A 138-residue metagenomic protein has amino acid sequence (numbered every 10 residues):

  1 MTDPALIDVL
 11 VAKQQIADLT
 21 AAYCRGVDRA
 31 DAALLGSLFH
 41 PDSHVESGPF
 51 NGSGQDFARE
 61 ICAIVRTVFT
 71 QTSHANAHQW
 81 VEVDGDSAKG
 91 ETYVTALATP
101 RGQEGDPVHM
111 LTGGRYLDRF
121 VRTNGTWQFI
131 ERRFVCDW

Functional and structural regions predicted by a protein language model:
M1-R25, R29, A33, S37: Short, low-complexity N-terminal intrinsically disordered segments enriched in polar/charged residues
Q14, T70-T72, H109-L111: Transmembrane beta-barrel outer-membrane domains
A32-L97: A solvent-exposed, acidic/Ser-Thr-rich amphipathic alpha-helical stretch
H74-A77, T112-Y116: Short beta-strand or tight-loop elements that sit immediately N-terminal to catalytic metal-binding acidic residues
K89-E91, G113-W138: Short beta-strand edge/turn micro-motifs at domain boundaries
A96-A98, V135-C136: Short, surface-exposed beta-strand-loop junctions and turns on beta-sheet-rich folds
G102-M110: Short, surface-exposed loop/helix-turn segments at secondary-structure junctions that function as lids/hinges flanking
